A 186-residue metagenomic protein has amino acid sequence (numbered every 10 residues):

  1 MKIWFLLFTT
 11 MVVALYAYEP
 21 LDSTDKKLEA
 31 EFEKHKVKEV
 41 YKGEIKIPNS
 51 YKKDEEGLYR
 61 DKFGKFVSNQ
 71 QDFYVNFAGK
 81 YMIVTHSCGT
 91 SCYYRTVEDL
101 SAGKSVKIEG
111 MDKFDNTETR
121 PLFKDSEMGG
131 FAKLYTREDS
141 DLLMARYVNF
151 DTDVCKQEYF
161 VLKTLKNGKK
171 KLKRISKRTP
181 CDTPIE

Functional and structural regions predicted by a protein language model:
W4, A17-K52, G129-E186: Acidic, small-residue rich beta-repeat scaffolds with periodic aromatic anchors
W4-V13: Sec-dependent N-terminal signal peptides
K53-Q71, N76-F77: Extracellular/luminal recognition modules and glycoprotein regions
K62-F63, V67-N69, K124-Y135: Signature of short aromatic-glycine-proline-rich micro-motifs recurring in repeat-based ectodomains
F73-M111: Mid-length scaffold segments of soluble, non-membrane domains
T85-G89, F123, F150-D153: Short consensus segments that form the blades of beta-propeller domains, in both extracellular/periplasmic
G110-K124, D182-T183: Surface-exposed loop and turn segments in beta-propeller and other repeat-based domains that flank or scaffold
